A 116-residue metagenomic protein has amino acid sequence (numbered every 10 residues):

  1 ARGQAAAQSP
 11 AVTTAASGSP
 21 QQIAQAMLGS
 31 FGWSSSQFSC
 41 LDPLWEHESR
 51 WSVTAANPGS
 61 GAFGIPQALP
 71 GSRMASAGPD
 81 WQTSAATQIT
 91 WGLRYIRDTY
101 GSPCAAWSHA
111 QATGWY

Functional and structural regions predicted by a protein language model:
A1-A15: Membrane-proximal envelope biogenesis segments
A11-Y116: Peptidoglycan cell-wall recognition and remodeling modules
